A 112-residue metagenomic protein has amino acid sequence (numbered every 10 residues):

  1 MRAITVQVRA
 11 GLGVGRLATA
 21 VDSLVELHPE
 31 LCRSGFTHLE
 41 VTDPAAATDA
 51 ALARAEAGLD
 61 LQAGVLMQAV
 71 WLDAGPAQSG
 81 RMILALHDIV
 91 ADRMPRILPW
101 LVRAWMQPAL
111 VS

Functional and structural regions predicted by a protein language model:
M1-G35, D43-S112: Acyl-group handoff/entry surfaces in thioester-processing enzymes
